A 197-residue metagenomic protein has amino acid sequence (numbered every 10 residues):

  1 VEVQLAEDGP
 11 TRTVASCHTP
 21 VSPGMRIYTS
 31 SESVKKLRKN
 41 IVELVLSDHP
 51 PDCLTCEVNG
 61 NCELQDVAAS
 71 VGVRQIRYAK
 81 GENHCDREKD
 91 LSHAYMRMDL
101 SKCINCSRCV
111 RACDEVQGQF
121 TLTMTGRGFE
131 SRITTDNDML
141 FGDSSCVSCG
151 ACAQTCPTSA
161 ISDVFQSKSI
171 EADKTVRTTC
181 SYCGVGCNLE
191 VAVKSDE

Functional and structural regions predicted by a protein language model:
E2-S148, A153-T179, V185, K194: Fe-S ferredoxin-like electron-transfer domains and their immediately adjacent linker/connector regions across
L189-E197: Short, intrinsically disordered, charge-balanced linker/junction segments flanking boundaries in proteins
